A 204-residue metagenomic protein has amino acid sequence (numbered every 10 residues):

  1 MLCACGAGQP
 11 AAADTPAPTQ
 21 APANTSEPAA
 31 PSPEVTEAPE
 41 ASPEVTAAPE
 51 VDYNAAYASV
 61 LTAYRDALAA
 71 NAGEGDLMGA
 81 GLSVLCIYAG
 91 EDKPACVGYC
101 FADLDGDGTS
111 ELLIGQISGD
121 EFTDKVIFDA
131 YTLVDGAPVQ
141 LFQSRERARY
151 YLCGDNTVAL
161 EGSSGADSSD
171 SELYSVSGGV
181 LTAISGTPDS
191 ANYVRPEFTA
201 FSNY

Functional and structural regions predicted by a protein language model:
L2-A4: C-terminal motif of bacterial Sec signal peptides marking the signal peptidase cleavage site
A7-D14, P18, A38-E40, V45-A70 (+1 more regions): Acidic, small-residue rich beta-repeat scaffolds with periodic aromatic anchors
P22-T46: Ser/Thr/Gly/Pro-rich low-complexity, disordered linker/stalk segments of secreted and cell-surface proteins
A48-K93, P138-A148, S185: Blade-edge motifs of beta-propeller repeat domains
Y99-D107: Acidic, divalent-cation-chelating loop motifs in proteins
G106-Q116, D155-A159: Acidic/hydrophobic-patterned starts of short beta strands in beta-sheet-rich repeat architectures
E121-V126, A166-S168: Short, solvent-exposed loop/turn segments at conserved positions within beta-propeller repeat blades
K125-L141, Y174-S177: Beta-propeller blade repeat segments, especially FG-GAP/WD-type strand-to-loop junctions in 6- to 7-bladed propeller
